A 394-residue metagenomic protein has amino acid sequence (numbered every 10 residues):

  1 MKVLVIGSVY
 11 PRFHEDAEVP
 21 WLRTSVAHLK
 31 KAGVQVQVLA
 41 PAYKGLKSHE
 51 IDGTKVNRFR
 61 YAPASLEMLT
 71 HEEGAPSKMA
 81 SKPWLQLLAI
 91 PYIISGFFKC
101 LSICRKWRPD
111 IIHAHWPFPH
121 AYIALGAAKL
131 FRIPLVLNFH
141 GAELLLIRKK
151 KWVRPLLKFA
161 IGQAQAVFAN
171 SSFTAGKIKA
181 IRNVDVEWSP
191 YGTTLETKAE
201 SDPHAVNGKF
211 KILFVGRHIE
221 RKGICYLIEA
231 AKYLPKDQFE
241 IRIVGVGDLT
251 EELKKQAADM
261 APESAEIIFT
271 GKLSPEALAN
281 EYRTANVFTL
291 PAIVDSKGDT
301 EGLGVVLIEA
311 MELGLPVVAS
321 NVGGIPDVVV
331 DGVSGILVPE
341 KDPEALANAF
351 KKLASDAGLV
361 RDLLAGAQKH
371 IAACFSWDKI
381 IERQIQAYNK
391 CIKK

Functional and structural regions predicted by a protein language model:
M1-R60: N-terminal subdomain of nucleotide-sugar transferases
P20, F210, F214-Y233, D248-K254 (+1 more regions): A conserved mid-protein helix/loop that constitutes part of the nucleotide-sugar donor-binding site
Q37-A40, N57-R58, L137-H140, R154-E200 (+1 more regions): Donor nucleotide-sugar binding/catalytic pocket of nucleotide-sugar-dependent glycosyltransferases
S65-M68, I147-R148, K179, G192-K209: Acidic anion/phosphate-binding donor-loop and adjacent secondary structure in glycosyltransferase catalytic cores
K254-A277: Nucleotide-activated donor-binding/catalytic signature segment of Leloir-type glycosyltransferases, i.e., the conserved
R283-G298, L315: Acidic donor-binding loop of glycosyltransferase active sites
L307, E312, P316-A319, V329: Short hydrophobic beta-strand element within catalytic cores of glycosyltransferases and related nucleotide-activated
V328-G332, I336-P343, K352-G358: Conserved acidic donor-binding segment of nucleotide-sugar-dependent glycosyltransferases
